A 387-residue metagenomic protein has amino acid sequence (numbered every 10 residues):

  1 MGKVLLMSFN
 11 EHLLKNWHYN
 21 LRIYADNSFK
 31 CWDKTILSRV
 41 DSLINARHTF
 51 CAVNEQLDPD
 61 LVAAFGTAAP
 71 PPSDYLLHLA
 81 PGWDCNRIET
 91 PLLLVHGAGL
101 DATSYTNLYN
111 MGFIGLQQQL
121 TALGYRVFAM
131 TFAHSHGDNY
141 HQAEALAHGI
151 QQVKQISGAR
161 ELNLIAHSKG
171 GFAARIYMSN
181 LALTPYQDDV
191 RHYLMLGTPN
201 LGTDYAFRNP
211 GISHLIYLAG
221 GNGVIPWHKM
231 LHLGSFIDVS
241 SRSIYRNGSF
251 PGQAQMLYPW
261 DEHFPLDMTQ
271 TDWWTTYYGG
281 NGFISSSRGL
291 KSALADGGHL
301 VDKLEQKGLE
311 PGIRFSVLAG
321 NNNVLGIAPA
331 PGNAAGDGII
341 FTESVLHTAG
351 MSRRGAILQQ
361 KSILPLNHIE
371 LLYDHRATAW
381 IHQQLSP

Functional and structural regions predicted by a protein language model:
M1-D33, S38, S42-A46, N54 (+2 more regions): Helical cap/lid subdomain of alpha/beta-hydrolase-fold lipid enzymes that gates access to the catalytic pocket
L77-F128: Short, surface-exposed "cap/lid" segments of acyl-processing enzymes
I88-P91, L123-F128, S157-L162, D188-H192 (+1 more regions): Loop/turn elements at helix/coil->beta-strand transitions in domains of secreted/extracellular proteins
V95-G97, H167-S168, G197, A319: The conserved beta1-alpha1 loop
A129-T131, A319: Residue-level recognition of beta-strand->loop/alpha-helix junctions
A145-R160: Conserved acidic catalytic loop of the alpha/beta-hydrolase fold
A147, R175-S179: Short, hydrophobic alpha-helix immediately C-terminal to the catalytic nucleophile
I165-G170, A174: Gly/Ala-rich beta-loop-alpha elbow adjacent to hydrolase catalytic centers
